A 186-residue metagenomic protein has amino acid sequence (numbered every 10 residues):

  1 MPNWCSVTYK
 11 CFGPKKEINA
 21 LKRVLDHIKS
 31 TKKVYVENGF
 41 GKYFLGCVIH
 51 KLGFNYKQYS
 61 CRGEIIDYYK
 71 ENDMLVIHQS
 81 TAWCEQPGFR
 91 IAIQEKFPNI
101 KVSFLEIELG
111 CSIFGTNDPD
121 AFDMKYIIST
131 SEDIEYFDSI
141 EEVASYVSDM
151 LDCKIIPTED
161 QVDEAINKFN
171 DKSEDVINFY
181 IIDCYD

Functional and structural regions predicted by a protein language model:
M1-D186: Intrinsic low-complexity, intrinsically disordered or marginally ordered coil/linker segments
